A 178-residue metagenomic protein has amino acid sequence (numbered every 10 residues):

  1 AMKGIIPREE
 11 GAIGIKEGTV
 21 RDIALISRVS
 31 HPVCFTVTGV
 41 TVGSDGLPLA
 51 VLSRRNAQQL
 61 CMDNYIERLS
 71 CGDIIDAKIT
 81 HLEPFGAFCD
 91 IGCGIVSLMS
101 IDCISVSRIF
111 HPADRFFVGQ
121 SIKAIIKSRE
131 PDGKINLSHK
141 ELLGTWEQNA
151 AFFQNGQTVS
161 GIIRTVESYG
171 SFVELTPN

Functional and structural regions predicted by a protein language model:
A1-N178: Single-stranded RNA-binding regions, centering on S1/OB-family and related RNA-binding modules
